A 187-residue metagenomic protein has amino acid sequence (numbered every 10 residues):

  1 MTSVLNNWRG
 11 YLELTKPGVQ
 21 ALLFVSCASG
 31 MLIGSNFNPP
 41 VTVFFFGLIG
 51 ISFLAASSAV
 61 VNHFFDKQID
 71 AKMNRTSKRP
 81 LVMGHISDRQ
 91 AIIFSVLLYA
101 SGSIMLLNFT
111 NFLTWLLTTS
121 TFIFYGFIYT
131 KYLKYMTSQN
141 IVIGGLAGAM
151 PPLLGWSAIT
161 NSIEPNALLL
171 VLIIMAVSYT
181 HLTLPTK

Functional and structural regions predicted by a protein language model:
R9-V19, L81-A91, I128-A147: Interhelical loop and helix-boundary elements at the membrane-water interface of polytopic inner-membrane proteins
K16-L32: The first (N-terminal) embedded transmembrane alpha-helix
V25-S26, I33-F65, L116, S120-I123 (+2 more regions): Membrane-embedded alpha-helical segments that form the functional core of polytopic membrane enzymes, especially those
S26, I143-S157: Small-residue-rich segments of transmembrane alpha-helices in multi-pass membrane proteins, especially helix faces
G30-G34, G102, L106-L107, Y125 (+2 more regions): Structural signal for membrane-spanning alpha-helices in multi-pass inner-membrane proteins, emphasizing helix cores
R75-L116: Multi-pass membrane catalytic core of lipid/isoprenoid biosynthesis enzymes
N108-F112, K131-Q139, I159-N161: Membrane-interface helix caps and helix-loop-helix hairpins in membrane proteins
T180-T186: Conserved small/polar residues in nucleotide/adenosyl-binding loops
